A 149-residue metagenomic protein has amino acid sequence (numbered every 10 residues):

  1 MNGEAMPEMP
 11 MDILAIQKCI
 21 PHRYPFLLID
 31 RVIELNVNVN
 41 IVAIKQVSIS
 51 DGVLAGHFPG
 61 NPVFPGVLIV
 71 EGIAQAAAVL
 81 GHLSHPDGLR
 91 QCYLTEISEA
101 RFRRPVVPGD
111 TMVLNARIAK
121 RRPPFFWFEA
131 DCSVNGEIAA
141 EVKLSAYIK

Functional and structural regions predicted by a protein language model:
N2-I33, S145: Flexible, low-complexity linker/boundary loops enriched in proline and small hydrophobic residues that flank enzymatic
E4-P10, A77-V113, A139-E141, Y147: Hydrophobic beta-strand-centered segment that forms part of the acyl-chain substrate-binding groove
E8, V37-N38, V42, V106-D110 (+1 more regions): HotDog/MaoC-like acyl-thioester-processing domains
Q17, G60, F102-R104: Beta-strand-rich interaction surfaces with strong enrichment in secreted/lumenal proteins
R23-F64: Catalytic strand-loop segment that frames the active site of acyl-thioester-processing enzymes
D30-I33, S98, R103, N115-A119: Conserved positions in beta-strands of structured domains
S48-D51, A55-G81, L94: Compact, glycine-rich, soluble single-domain proteins
